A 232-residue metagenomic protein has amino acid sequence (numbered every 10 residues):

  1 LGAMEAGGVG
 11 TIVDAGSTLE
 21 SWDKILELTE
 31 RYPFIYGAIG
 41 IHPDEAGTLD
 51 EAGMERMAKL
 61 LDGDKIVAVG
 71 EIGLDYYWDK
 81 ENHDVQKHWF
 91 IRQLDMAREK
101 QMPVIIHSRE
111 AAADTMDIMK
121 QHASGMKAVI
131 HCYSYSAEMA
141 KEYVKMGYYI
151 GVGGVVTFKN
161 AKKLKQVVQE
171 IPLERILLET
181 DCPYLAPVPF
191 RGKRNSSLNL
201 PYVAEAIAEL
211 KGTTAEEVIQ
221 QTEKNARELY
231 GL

Functional and structural regions predicted by a protein language model:
L1-L232: Mid-domain alpha/beta scaffold segments of enzyme catalytic cores
